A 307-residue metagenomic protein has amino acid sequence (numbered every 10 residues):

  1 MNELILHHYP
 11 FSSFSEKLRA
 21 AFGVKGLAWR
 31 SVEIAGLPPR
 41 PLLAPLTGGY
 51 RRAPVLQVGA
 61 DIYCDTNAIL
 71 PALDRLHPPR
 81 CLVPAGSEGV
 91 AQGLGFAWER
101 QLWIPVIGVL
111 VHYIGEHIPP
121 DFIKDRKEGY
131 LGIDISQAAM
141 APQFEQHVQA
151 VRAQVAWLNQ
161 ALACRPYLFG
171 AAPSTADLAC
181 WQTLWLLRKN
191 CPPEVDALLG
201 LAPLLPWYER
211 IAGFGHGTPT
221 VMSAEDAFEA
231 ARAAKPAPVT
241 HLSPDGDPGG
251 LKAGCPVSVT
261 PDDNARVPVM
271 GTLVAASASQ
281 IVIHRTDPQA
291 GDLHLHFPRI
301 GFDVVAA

Functional and structural regions predicted by a protein language model:
M1-E128, L168, L251, S258-P261 (+2 more regions): GST-like domain detector, emphasizing the conserved glutathione-binding G-site in the N-terminal thioredoxin-like
A53, T175, C180-L187, V257 (+2 more regions): Long, contiguous hydrophobic alpha-helical segments, chiefly transmembrane helices and signal peptides
W98-G213: GST-like fold's C-terminal all-alpha helical module
A172, T183, A224-A227, D262: Histidine- and/or cysteine-centered catalytic micro-motif in compact active-site loops
G215-P219: C-terminal lobe and adjacent flexible extensions of AdoMet/dcAdoMet transferase-like proteins
T220-A253: Mixed-charge, Lys/Arg-rich low-complexity intrinsically disordered regions
